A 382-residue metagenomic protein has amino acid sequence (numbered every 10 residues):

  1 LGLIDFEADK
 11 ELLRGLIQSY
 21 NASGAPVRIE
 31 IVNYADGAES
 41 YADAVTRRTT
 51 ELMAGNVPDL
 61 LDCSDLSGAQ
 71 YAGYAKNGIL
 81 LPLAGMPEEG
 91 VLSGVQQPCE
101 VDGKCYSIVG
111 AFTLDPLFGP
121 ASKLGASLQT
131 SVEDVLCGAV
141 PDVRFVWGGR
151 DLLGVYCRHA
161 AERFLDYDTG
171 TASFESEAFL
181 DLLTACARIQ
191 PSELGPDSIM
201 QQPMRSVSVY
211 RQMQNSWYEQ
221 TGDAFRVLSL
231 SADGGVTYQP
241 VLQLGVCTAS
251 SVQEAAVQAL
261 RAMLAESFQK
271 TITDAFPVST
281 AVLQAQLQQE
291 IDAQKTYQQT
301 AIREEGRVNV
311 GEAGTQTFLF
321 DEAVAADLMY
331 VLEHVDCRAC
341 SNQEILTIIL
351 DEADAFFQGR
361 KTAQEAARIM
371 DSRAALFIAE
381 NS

Functional and structural regions predicted by a protein language model:
L1-S67, Q364-S382: Conserved N-terminal structural module of periplasmic/extracytoplasmic solute-binding proteins
L13, T300-F377: C-terminal capping/gating helix-and-loop segments adjacent to ligand/active sites or protein-protein/ligand interfaces
A25-R28, G55-L60, K104-C105, V140-R144 (+3 more regions): Loop/turn elements at helix/coil->beta-strand transitions in domains of secreted/extracellular proteins
E30-I31, D59-C63, S107-V109, P116-G119 (+2 more regions): Structural recognition of the beta-strand scaffold that forms the well-ordered cores of secreted hydrolase catalytic
D65-P116, G222-L230: Hinge/lid segment of periplasmic solute-binding proteins
Q97-G195, V246-E254, T362-E365: Helix-loop-helix "hinge/cap" segment bordering the ligand-binding cleft or interdomain interface
G138-R144, G148, R261-A293: Periplasmic-binding protein-like
T184-R261, E266, A285-Q289: Extracytoplasmic/periplasmic substrate-binding proteins
